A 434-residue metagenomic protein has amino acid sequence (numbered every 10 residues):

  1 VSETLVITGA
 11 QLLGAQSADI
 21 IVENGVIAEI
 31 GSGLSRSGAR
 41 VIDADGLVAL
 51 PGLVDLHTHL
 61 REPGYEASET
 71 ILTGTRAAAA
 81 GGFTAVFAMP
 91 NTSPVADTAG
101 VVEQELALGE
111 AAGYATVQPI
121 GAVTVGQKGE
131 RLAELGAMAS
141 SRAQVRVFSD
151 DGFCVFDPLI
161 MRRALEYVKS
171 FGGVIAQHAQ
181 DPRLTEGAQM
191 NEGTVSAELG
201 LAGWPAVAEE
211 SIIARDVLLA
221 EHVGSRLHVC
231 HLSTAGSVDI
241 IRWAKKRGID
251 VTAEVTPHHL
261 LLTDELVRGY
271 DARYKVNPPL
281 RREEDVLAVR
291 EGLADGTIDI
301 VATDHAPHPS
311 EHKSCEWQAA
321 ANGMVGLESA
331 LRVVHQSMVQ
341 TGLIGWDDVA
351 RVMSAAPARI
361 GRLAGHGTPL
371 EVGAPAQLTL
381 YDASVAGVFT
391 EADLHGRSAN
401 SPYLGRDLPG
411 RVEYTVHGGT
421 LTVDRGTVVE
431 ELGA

Functional and structural regions predicted by a protein language model:
S2-P51: Histidine-rich, glycine-flanked metal-binding segment
A10, G25, G46, H57 (+15 more regions): Divalent metal-coordination and catalytic microenvironments
D45-A112: Metal-associated gating/positioning segment near the N- to mid-region
L56-E69, P90-T92, D97, Q118-R131 (+2 more regions): Active-site mouth loops of central-metabolism enzymes
A107-V123: A glycine-rich helix N-cap at a beta->alpha junction
L132-V301: Histidine/acidic residue-rich metal-binding segments in metalloenzymes
E198-R226, R273, A294-D295, D299-V301 (+1 more regions): His/Asp/Glu-enriched, well-ordered alpha-helical/loop segment that forms or immediately abuts the divalent-metal
E316, V372-A434: C-terminal cap of metal-dependent C-N hydrolases
